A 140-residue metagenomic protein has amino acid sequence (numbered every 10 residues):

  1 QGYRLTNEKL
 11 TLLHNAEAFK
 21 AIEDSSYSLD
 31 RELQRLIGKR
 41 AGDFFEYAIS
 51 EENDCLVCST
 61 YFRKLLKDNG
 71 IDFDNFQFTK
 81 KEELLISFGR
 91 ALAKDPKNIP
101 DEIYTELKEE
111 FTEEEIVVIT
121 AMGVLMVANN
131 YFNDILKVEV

Functional and structural regions predicted by a protein language model:
Q1-V140: Hydrophobic alpha-helical segments
